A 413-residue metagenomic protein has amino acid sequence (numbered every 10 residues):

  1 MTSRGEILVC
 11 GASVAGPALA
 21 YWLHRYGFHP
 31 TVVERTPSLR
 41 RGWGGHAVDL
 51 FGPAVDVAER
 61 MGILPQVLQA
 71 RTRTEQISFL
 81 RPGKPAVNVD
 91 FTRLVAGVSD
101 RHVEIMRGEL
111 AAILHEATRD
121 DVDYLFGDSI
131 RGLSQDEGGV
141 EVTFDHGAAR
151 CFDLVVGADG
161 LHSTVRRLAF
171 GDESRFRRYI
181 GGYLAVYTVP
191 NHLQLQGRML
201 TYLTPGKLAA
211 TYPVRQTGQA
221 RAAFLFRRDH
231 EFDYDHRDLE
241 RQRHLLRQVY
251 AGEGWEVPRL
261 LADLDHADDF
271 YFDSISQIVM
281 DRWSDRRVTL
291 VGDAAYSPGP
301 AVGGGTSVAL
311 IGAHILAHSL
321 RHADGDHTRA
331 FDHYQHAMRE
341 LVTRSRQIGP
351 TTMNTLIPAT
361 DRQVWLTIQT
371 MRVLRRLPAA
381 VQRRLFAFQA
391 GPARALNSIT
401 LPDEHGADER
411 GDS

Functional and structural regions predicted by a protein language model:
T2-C10, W22-Y26, F51-V186, D229-R247 (+2 more regions): Conserved N-terminal helical subregion
T2-G5, R25, Q69, S284 (+2 more regions): C-terminal helical "tail/cap" subdomain of flavin- and related membrane-associated enzymes
L8-T36, V156-G157, A185, L245-L246 (+1 more regions): Conserved mid-domain beta->alpha element of the FAD-binding
S38-D56: Conserved N-terminal glycine-rich FAD pyrophosphate-binding loop of Rossmann-like flavoproteins
D56, Q66, N191-Q196, E231 (+2 more regions): Short helix-loop capping/hinge motifs at secondary-structure junctions, enriched in acidic/polar residues
Q69-A70, D123, G252-D268, H327-Q335: Acidic/histidine metal-binding catalytic segments
R177-G181, L195-R198, H244, W255-F272: A short coil-to-beta-strand element that immediately follows conserved catalytic motifs
Y187, R198-F232, Y250-G252: Active-site substrate-recognition segment that forms the wall of the catalytic cavity or substrate channel
